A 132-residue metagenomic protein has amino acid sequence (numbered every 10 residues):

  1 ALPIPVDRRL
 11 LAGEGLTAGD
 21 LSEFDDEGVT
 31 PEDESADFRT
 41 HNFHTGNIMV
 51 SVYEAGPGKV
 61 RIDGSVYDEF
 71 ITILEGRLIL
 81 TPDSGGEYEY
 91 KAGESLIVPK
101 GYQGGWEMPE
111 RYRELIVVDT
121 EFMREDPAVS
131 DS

Functional and structural regions predicted by a protein language model:
A1-N47, D131-S132: A short, N-terminal "cap"/entry segment at the start of jelly-roll beta-barrel domains of the cupin/DSBH fold
A36, G46-S65, P99-K100, T120-F122: Conserved short histidine dyad/triad with adjacent acidic residue
S51, G86-Y88: Short beta-strand segments
A55, G64-L80: Short, conserved beta-strand element in jelly-roll/cupin
I62-D63, L80-T81, Y88, V98 (+1 more regions): Short beta-strand His + acidic residue motifs that chelate non-heme Fe in jelly-roll/DSBH and cupin folds
A92, K100-R124: Ligand-binding loop in jelly-roll beta-barrel domains
F122-S132: Short peripheral tails and domain-boundary helices/loops at the edges of structured domains
